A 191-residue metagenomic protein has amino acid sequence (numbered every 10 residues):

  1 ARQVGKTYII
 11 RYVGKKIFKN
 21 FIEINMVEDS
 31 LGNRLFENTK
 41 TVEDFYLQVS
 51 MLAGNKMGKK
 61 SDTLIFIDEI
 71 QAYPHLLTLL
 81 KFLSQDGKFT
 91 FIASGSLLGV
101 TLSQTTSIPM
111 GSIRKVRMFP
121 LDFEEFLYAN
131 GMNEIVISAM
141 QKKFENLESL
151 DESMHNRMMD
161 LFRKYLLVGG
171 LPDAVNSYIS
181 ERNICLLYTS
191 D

Functional and structural regions predicted by a protein language model:
K6: Conserved lysine of the Walker
I9: Hydrophobic positions on the alpha1 helix immediately C-terminal to the Walker A/P-loop
I17-L31: Conserved catalytic segments around the Walker B and adjacent sensor/switch elements of P-loop NTPase domains
S30-N55: Short glycine-rich substrate-engagement loop in P-loop NTPases that contacts/grips substrate
G58-Y73: Conserved P-loop NTPase "ATPase switch" module shared by AAA+ and STAND
T90-S96: Structural recognition of the conserved hydrophobic beta-strand(s) that form the central parallel beta-sheet of P-loop
V100-I113: Short regulatory helix/loop adjacent to the ATP-binding pocket of P-loop NTPases
N133-S190: Interdomain hinge/linker elements that couple catalytic modules in large macromolecular machines
